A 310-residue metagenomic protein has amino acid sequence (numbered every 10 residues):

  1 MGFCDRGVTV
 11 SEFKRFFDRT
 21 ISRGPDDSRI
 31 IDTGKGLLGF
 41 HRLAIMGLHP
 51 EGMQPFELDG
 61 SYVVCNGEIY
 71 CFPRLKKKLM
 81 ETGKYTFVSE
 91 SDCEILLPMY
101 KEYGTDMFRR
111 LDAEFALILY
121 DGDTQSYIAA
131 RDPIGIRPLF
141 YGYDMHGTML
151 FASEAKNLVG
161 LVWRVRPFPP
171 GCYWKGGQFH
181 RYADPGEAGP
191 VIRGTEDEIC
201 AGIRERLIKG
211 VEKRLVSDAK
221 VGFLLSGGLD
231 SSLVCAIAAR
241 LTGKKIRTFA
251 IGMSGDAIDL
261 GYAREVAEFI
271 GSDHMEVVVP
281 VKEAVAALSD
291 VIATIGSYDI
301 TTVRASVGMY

Functional and structural regions predicted by a protein language model:
G2-R6, F13-F16, S22, Y62 (+2 more regions): N-terminal segments that mediate ammonia production and transfer in glutamine-dependent amidotransferase systems
C4-S11, G34-L37, E81-G83, E102 (+4 more regions): ATP-dependent adenylate-handling active sites, centered on carboxylate activation for C-N bond formation
G24, G67, L96, W174 (+2 more regions): Residue-level signal for inorganic ion chemistry
I30, P55-F56, F87, L111 (+2 more regions): Short clusters of hydrophobic/aromatic residues that line enzyme substrate/ligand-binding pockets
L37-R42, Y62-G67, I128-A130: Active-site-proximal beta-strand elements of phosphoester/diester hydrolases
G39-P50, P133: Short Ser/Thr-interspersed hydrophobic loop/turn segments at strand-loop and sheet-helix junctions that line or gate
I45-V64, E114-I118, G160-P167, K175 (+1 more regions): Acidic loop->beta-strand submotif enriched in PP2C/PPM serine/threonine phosphatases
Y103-L111: Phosphate-interacting basic helix/loop segments used at nucleotide- and nucleic-acid interfaces
